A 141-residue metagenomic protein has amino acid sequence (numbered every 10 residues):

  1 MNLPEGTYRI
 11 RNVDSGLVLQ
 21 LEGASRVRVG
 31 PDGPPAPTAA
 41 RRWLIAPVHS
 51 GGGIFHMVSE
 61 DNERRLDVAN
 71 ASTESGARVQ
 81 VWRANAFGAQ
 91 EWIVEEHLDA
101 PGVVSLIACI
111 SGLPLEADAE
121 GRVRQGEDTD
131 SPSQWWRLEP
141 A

Functional and structural regions predicted by a protein language model:
M1-A141: Lectin-like carbohydrate-binding module/patch detector with strong preference for beta-trefoil
